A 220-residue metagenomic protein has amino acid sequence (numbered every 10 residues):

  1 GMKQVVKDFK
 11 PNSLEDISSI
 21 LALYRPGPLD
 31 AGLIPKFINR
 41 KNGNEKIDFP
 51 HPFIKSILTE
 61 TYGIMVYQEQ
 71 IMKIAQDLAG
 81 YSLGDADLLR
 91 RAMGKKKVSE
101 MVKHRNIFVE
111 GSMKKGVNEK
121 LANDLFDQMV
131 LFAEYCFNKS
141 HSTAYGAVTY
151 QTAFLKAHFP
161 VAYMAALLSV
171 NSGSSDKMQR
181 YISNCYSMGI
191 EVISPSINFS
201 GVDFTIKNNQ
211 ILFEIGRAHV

Functional and structural regions predicted by a protein language model:
G1-R217: Noncatalytic, beta-rich nucleic-acid-contacting surfaces in large DNA/RNA-processing enzymes
